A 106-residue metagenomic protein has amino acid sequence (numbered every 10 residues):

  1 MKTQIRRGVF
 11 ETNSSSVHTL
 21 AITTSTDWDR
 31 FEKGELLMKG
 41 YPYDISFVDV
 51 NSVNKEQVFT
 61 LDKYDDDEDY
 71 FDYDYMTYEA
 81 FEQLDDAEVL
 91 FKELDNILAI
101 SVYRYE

Functional and structural regions predicted by a protein language model:
M1-T3, E93-L94: Extreme N-terminus of proteins, especially the signal/transit-peptide cleavage junction and the first residues
K2-A21: Short acidic, low-complexity intrinsically disordered linear motifs used for protein-protein interactions
R6, T24, D69-F71: Acidic, low-complexity intrinsically disordered regions
F10, T23-T24, R104-E106: Short, flexible loop/turn elements at secondary-structure junctions
V17, T26-D29: Primarily extracytoplasmic ectodomains and periplasmic/lumenal surface modules that are beta-strand-rich
L20-T23, E79: Short beta-strand element of the conserved SAM-dependent methyltransferase core
F31-Y43: Charged, amphipathic alpha-helical linkers/stalks
D44-E106: Low-complexity intrinsically disordered segments
